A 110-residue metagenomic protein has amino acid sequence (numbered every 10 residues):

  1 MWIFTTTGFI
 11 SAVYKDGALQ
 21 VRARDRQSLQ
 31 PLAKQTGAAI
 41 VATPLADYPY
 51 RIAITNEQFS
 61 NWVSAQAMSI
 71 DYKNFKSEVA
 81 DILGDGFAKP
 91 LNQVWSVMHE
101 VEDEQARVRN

Functional and structural regions predicted by a protein language model:
M1-N110: Structured alpha/beta or helical-core interaction and ligand-binding surfaces enriched in interleaved
